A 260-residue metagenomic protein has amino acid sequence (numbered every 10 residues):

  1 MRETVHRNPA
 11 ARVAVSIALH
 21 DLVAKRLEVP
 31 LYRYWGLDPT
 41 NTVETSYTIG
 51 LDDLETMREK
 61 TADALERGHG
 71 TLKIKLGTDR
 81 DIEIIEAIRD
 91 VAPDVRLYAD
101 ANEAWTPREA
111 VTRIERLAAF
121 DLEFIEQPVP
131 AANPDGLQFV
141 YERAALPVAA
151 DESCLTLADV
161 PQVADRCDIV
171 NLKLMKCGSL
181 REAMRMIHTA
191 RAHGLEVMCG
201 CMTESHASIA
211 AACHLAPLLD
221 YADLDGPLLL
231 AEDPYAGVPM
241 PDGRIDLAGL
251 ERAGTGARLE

Functional and structural regions predicted by a protein language model:
M1-L97, A104-V111, E115-A119, R143 (+1 more regions): N-terminal capping/lid subdomain adjacent to the active-site entrance of alpha/beta enzymes
V15, E28, L72, D100 (+6 more regions): Conserved, mostly hydrophobic/aromatic
L31-Y32, F124-P128, G200-M202: Flexible, glycine/charged-enriched surface loops at secondary-structure junctions
T42, I82, D135, A158-D159 (+2 more regions): Short secondary-structure boundary/hinge segments and terminal tails
G50, G70-T78, R96-E103, F120-A132 (+2 more regions): Catalytic beta/alpha-barrel core
A104-E123, P128-A131, R185-E196, C213 (+1 more regions): Ligand-binding grooves and catalytic loops that recognize ribose/phosphate and carbohydrate rings, and esterified lipid
A132-D225: Catalytic alpha/beta core domains of metabolic enzymes, predominantly
M202-E260: Flexible C-terminal active-site loop/helix
